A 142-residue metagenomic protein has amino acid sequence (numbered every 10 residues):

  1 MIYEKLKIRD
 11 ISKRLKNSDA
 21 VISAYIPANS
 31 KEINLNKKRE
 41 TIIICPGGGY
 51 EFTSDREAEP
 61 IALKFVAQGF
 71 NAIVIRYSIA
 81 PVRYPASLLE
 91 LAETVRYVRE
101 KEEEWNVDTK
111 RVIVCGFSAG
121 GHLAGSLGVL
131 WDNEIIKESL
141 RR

Functional and structural regions predicted by a protein language model:
M1-K38, Y84: N-terminal cap/lid segment of alpha/beta-hydrolase-fold proteins
N36, S54-I73: Short amphipathic alpha-helix adjacent to the substrate-entry channel of hydrolases
K38-G47: Short beta-strand element of the alpha/beta-hydrolase
R39-E40, Q68-F70, T109-R111: Loop/turn elements at helix/coil->beta-strand transitions in domains of secreted/extracellular proteins
C45-P46, I75-S78, F117, L127: Active-site-proximal beta-strand/loop segments in catalytic clefts of secreted hydrolases
T53-D55, I75-T109: Catalytic nucleophile-loop/oxyanion-hole region of alpha/beta-hydrolase and closely related hydrolase-like folds
E59-A62, L91, L130-N133: Glycine-rich, phosphate-binding/catalytic loops in enzymes
R96-R142: Primarily recognizes the serine-hydrolase "nucleophile elbow" in alpha/beta-hydrolase and SGNH/GDSL folds
